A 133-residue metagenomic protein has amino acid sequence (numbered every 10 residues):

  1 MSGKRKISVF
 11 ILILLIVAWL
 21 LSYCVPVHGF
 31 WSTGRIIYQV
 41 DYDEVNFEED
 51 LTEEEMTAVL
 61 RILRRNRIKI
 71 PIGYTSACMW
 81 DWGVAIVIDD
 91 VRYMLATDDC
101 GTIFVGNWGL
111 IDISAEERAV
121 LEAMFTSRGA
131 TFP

Functional and structural regions predicted by a protein language model:
S2-P133: Function-determining sites in protein domains
